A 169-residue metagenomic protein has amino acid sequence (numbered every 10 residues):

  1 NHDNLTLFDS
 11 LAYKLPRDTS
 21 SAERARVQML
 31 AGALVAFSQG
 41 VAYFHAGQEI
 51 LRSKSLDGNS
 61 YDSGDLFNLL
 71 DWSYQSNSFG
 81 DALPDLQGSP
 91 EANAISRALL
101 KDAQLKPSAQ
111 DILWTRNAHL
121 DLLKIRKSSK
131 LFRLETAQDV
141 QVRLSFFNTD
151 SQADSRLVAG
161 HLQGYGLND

Functional and structural regions predicted by a protein language model:
N1-N168: Loop/helix patches that line or flank the sugar-binding groove of alpha-linked glycan CAZymes
